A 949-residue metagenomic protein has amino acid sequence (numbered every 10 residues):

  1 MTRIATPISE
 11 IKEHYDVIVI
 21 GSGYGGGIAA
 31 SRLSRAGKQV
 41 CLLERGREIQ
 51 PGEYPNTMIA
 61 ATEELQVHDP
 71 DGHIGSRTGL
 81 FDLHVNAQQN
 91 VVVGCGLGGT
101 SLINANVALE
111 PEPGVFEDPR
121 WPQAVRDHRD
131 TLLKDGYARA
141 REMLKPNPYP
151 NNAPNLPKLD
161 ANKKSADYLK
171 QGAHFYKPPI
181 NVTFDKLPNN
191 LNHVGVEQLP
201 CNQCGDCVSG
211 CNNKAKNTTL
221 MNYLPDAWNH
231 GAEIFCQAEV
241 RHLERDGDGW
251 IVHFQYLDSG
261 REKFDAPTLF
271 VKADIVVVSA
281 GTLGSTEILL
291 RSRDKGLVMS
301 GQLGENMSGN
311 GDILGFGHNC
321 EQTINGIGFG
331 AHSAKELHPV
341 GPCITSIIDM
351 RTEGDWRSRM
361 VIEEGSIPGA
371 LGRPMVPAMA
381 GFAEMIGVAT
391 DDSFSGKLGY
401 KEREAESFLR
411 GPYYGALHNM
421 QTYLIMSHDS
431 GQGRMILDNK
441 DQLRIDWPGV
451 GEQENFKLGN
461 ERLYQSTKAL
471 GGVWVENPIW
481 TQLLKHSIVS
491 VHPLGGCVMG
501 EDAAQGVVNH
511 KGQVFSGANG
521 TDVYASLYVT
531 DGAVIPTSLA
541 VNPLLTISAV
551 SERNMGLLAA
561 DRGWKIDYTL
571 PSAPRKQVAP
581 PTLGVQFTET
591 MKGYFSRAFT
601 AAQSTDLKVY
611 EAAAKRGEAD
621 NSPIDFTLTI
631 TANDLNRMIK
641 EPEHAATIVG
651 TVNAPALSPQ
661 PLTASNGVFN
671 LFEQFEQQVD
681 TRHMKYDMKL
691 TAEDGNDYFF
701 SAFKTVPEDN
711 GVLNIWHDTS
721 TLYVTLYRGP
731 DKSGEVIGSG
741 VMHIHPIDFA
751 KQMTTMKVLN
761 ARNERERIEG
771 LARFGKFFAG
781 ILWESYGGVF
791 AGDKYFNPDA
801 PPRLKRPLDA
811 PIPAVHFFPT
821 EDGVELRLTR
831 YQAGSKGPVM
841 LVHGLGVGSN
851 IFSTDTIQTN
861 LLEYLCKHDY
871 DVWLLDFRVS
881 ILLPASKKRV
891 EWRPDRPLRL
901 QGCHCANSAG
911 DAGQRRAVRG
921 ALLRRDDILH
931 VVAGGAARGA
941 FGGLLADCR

Functional and structural regions predicted by a protein language model:
M1-V17, R35-A36, A560-W564, Y568-T582: Extreme N-terminal leader/targeting segments of oxidoreductases
H14, P178, C204-C207, E244-R245 (+4 more regions): A glycine-rich dinucleotide-binding beta-alpha-beta segment and adjacent secondary-structure elements that constitute
V17-L42: N-terminal Rossmann-like FAD-binding beta1-loop-alpha1 element of flavoenzymes
R35, Q39, G46-M58, N213 (+7 more regions): Glycine-rich loop(s) and the adjacent beta-strand/alpha-helix scaffold that form part
A61-N151: Redox-cofactor-proximal catalytic regions of oxidoreductases
L80-F81, V85-V91, N104, D118 (+7 more regions): FAD cofactor-binding and catalytic pocket of flavoenzymes
P119-V240, H486-S490, V498: Conserved redox-cofactor binding core of oxidoreductases
Q832-I881: Short, surface-exposed "cap/lid" segments of acyl-processing enzymes
